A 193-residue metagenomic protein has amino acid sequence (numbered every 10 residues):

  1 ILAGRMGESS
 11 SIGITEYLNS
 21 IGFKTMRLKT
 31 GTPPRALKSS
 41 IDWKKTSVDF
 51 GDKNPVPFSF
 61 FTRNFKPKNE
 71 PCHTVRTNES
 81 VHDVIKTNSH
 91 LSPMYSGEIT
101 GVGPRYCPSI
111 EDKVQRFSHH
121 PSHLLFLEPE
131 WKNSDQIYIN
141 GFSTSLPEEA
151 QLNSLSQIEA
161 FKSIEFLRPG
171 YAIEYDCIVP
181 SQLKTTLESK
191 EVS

Functional and structural regions predicted by a protein language model:
I1-S193: Residues forming the flavin
